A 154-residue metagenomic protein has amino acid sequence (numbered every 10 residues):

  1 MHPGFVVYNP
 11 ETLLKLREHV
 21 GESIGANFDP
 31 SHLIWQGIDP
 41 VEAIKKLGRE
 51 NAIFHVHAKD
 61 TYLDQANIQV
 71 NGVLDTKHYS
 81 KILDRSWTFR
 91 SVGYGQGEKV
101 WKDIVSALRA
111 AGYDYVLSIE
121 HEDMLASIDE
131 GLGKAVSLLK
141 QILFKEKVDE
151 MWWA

Functional and structural regions predicted by a protein language model:
M1-Y94, E150-M151: Acidic/histidine-rich catalytic cores of soluble enzymes
F5, G93, G97, I128-G131 (+1 more regions): Residue-level preference for long, well-ordered alpha-helices that form the structural scaffold of enzyme catalytic
T12-L16, A43-K46, V100-I104, K134-L139: A general structural detector for well-ordered alpha-helical segments in enzyme core domains, enriched
H19-I24, A110-Y113, L143-V148: Short helix-capping segments at alpha-helix termini
H55, Y115-V116: Residues at the N-termini of beta-strands
Q96-A110: A short, acidic, amphipathic alpha-helical segment used as a generic capping/interface helix at domain edges
S118-I128: A short, acidic, flexible beta-alpha connecting loop/helix-capping segment that sits on the rim of active
I128-W152: C-terminal helical cap(s) of enzyme catalytic domains, especially alpha/beta-barrels
